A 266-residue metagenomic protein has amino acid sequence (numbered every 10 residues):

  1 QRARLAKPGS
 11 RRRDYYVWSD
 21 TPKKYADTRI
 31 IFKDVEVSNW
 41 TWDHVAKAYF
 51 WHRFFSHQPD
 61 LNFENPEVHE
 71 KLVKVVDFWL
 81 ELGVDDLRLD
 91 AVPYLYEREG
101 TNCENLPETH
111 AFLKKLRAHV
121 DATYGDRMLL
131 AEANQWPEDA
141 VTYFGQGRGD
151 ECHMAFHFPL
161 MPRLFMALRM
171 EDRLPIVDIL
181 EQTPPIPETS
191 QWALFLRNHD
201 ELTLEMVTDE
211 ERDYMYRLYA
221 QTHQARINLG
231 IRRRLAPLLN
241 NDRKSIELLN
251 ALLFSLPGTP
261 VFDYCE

Functional and structural regions predicted by a protein language model:
Q1-E266: Active-site and adjacent substrate-binding regions of carbohydrate-active enzymes
